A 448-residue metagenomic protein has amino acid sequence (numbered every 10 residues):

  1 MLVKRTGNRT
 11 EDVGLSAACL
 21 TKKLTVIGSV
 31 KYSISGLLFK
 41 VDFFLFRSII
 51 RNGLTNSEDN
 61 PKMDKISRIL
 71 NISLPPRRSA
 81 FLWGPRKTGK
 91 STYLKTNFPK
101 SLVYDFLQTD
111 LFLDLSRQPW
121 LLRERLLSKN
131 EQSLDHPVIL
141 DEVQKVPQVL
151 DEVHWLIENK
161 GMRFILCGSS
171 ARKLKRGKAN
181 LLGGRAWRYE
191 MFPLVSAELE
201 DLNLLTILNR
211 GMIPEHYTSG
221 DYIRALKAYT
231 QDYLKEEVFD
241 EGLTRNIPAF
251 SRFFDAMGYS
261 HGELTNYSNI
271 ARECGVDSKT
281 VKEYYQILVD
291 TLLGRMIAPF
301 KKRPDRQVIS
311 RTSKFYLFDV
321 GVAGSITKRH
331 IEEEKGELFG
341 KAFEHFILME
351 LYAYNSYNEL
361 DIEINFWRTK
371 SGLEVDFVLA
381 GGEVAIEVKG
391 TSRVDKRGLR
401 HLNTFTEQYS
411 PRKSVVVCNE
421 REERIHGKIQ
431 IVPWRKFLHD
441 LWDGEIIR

Functional and structural regions predicted by a protein language model:
K62-L74: Pre-Walker A adenine-sensing motif
L82: Hydrophobic anchor at the beta1->P-loop junction of P-loop NTPases
K90: Conserved lysine of the Walker
Y93: Hydrophobic positions on the alpha1 helix immediately C-terminal to the Walker A/P-loop
Y104-H136: Short glycine-rich substrate-engagement loop in P-loop NTPases that contacts/grips substrate
I139, R163-S169: Structural recognition of the conserved hydrophobic beta-strand(s) that form the central parallel beta-sheet of P-loop
R172-A186: Short regulatory helix/loop adjacent to the ATP-binding pocket of P-loop NTPases
A228-E383, G390: Accessory nucleic acid-recognition modules appended to NTPase machines
